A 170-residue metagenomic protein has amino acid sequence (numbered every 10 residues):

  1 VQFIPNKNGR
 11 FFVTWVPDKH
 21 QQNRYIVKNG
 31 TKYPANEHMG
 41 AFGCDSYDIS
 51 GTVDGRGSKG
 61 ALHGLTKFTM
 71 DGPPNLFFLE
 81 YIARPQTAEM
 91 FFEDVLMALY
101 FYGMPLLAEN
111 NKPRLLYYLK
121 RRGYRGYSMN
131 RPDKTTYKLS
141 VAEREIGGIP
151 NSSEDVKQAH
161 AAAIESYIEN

Functional and structural regions predicted by a protein language model:
V1-R131, N170: RNase H-like, metal-dependent nuclease domains and their acidic two-metal-ion catalytic environment used
L119-N170: Metal-dependent DNA phosphodiester-chemistry modules and their immediately adjacent helices/loops in DNA-processing
